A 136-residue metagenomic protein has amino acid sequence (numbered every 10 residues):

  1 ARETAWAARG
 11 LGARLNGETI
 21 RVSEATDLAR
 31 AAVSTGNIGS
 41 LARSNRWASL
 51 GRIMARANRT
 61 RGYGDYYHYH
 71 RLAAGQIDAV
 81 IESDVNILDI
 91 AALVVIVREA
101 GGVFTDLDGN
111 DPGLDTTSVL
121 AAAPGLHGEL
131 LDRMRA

Functional and structural regions predicted by a protein language model:
A1-R14: DPxDG-like acidic metal-binding loop motif
R21-A136: An extended, acidic
